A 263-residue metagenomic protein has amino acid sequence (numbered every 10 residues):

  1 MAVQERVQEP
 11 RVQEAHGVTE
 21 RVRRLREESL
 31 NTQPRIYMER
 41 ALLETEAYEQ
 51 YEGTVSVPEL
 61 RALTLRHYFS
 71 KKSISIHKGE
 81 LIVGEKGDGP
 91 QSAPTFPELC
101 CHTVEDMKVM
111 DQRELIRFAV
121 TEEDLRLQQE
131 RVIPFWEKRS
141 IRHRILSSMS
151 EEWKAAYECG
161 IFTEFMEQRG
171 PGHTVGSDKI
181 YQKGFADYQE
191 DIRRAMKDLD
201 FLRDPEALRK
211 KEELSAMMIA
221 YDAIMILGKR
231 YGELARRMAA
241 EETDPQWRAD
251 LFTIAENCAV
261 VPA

Functional and structural regions predicted by a protein language model:
M1-A2, A263: Short intrinsically disordered, low-complexity coil segments enriched in acidic
A2-D200: Long, non-catalytic protein-protein interaction scaffolds
S177-A263: Structured, charged N-terminal subsegments at the starts of enzyme catalytic cores and at intra-chain domain/subunit
